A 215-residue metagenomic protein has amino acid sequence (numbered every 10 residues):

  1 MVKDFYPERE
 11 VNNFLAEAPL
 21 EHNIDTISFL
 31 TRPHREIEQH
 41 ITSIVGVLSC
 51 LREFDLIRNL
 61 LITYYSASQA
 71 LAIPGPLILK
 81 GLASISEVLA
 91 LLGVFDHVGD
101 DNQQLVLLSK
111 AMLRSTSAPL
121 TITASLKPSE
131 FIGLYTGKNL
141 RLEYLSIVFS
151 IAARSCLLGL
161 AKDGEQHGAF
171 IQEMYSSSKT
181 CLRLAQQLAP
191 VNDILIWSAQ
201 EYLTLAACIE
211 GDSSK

Functional and structural regions predicted by a protein language model:
M1-R154, E165: Intrinsic, low-complexity transcriptional activation domains
I122-P128, H167-S177, K215: Helix-turn-helix repeat elements of alpha-solenoid scaffolds
I132-G137, S155-L157, Y175-K215: Hydrophobic/aromatic-rich effector regions of fungal transcription factors
L160-E165, A207: Boundary/linker elements of alpha-helical solenoid repeat scaffolds
